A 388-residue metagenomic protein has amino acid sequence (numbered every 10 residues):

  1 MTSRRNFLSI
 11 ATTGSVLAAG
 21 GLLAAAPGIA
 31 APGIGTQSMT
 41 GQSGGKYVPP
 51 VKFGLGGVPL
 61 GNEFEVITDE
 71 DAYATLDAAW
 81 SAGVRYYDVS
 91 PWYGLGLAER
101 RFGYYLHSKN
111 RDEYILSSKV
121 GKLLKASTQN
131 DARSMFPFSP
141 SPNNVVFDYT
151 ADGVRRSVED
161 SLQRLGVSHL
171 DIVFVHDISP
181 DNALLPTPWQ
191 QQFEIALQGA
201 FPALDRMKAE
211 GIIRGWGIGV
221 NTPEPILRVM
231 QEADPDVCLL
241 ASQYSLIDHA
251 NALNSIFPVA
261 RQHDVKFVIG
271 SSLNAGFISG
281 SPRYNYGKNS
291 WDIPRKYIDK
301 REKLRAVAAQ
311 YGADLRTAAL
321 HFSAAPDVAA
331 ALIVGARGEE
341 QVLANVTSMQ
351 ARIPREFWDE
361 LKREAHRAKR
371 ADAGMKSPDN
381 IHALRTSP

Functional and structural regions predicted by a protein language model:
T2-S127, R133: N-terminal binding-site loop/beta-alpha segment at the start of enzyme catalytic domains that lines or forms
R5, I178-A368, M375: Beta/alpha (TIM)-barrel catalytic core signal, keyed to glycine-rich beta->alpha loops juxtaposed to Asp/Glu that bind
P49-F53, G83-R85, N110-Y114, V167-D171 (+4 more regions): Short, well-ordered coil/turn segments that N-cap beta-strands
L55, A72, Y87, F102 (+8 more regions): Conserved, mostly hydrophobic/aromatic
V58-D69, S139-G153: Active-site mouth loops of central-metabolism enzymes
V66-A79, T150-Q163, T222-R228: Short, acidic/polar
A126-P137, S281-Y286: Short, flexible, mixed-charge acidic loops at enzyme active sites
Q163-P186: Active-site groove signature of glycoside hydrolases
